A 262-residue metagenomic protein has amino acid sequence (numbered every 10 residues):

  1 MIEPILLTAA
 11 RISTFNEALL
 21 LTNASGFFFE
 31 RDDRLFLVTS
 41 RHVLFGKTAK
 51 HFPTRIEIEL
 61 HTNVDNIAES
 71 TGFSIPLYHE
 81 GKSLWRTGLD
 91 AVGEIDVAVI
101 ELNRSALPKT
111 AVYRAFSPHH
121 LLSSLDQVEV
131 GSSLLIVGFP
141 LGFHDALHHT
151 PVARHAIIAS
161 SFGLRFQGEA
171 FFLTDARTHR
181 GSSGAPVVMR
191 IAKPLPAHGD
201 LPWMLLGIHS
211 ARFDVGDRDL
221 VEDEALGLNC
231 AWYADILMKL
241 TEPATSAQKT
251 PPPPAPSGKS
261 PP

Functional and structural regions predicted by a protein language model:
I2, M189-P262: C-terminal subregion of chymotrypsin/trypsin-like serine protease catalytic domains
I2-N16: A short, Trp-centered hydrophobic/proline-enriched beta-strand micro-motif
A10, E17, T22-N23, E30-D32 (+6 more regions): Serine endopeptidase catalytic core focused on the charge-relay Asp
T39: Cytochrome P450 catalytic-core helices
H42-V43, R104, L141, F213: Short, glycine/serine-rich, charged loops/turns that create anion-binding and catalytic segments at active sites
V43-L44, A176-R180, A211-D214: Short, solvent-exposed aromatic-acidic interface loops
F45-A49: Compact nucleic-acid interaction/catalytic patches
